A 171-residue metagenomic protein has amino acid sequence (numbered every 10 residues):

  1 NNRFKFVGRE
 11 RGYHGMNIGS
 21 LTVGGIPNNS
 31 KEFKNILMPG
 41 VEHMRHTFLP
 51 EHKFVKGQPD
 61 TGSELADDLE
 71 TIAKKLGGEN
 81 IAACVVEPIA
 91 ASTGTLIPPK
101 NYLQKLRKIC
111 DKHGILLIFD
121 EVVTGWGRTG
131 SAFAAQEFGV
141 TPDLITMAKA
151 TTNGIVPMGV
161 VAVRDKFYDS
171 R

Functional and structural regions predicted by a protein language model:
N1-R171: Conserved N-terminal phosphate-binding loop of PLP-dependent enzymes in the Aspartate aminotransferase
